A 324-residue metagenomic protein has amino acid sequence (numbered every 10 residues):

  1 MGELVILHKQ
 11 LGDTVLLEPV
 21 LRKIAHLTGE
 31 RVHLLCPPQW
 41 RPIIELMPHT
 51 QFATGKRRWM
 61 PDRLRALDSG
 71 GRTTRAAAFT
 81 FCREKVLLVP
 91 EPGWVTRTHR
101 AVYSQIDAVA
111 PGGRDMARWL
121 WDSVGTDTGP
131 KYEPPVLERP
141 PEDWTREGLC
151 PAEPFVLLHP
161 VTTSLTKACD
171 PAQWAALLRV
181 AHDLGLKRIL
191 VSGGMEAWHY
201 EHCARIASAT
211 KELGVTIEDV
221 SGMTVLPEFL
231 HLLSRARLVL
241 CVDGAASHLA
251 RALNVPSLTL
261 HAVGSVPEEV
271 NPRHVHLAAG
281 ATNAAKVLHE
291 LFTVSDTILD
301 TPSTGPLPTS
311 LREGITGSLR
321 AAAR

Functional and structural regions predicted by a protein language model:
M1-R324: Catalytic machinery of carbohydrate-active enzymes, primarily nucleotide-sugar-dependent glycosyltransferases
